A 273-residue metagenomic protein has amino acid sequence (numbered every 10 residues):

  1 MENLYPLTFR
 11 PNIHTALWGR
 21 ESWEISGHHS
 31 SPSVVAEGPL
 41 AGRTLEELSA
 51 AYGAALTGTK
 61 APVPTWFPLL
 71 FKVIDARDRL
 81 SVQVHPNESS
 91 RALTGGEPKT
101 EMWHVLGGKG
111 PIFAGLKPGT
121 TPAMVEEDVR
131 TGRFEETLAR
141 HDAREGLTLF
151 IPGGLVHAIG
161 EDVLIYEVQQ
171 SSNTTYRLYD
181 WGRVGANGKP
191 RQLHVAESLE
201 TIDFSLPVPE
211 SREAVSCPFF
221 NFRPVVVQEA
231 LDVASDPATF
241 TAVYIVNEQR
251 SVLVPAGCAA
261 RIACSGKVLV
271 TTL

Functional and structural regions predicted by a protein language model:
M1-T120, S172-T175, D180-V208, C217 (+2 more regions): Transition-metal
F71-K72, L80, E101-H104, R140-H141 (+3 more regions): His/acidic/aromatic-lined binding-pocket segments of jelly-roll/cupin-type domains and related regulatory beta-sandwich
V82, D142-E161, V168-Q170, V246-T271: Conserved metal-binding segment of the jelly-roll/cupin
G95-G96, I159-V163, D236-A238, C264: Short glycine/proline-enriched turns and hinge-like loops at secondary-structure junctions
P118-T131, A238-Y244: Short, basic/aromatic beta-hairpin or loop at an interaction surface
P122-F150: Active-site glycine-rich loop that binds ribose-phosphate moieties when present
T137, L164-R177: Glycine- and acidic-residue-rich phosphate-binding/metal-coordinating active-site segment common to enzymes that handle
E210-R250, G257: Acidic/His-leaning functional-site neighborhoods
